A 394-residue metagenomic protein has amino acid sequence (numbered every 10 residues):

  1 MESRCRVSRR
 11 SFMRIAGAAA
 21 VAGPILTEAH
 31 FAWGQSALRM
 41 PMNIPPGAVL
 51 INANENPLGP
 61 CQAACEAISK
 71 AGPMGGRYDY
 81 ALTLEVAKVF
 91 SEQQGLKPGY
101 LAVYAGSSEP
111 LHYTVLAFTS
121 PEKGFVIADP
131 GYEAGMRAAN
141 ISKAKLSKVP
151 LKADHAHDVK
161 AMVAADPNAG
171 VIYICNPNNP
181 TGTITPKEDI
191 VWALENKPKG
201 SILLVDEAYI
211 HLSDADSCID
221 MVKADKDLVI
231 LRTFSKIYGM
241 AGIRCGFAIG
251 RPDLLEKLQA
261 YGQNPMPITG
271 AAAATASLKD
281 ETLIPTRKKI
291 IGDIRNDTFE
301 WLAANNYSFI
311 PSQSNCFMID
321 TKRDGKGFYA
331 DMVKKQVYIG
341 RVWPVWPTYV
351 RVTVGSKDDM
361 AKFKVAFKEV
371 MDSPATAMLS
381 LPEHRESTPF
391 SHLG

Functional and structural regions predicted by a protein language model:
M1-A20: N-terminal secretory signal peptides and thylakoid transit peptides that target proteins across membranes
G17-R77, E92, N168: N-terminal "arm"/small-domain region of PLP-dependent enzymes with the aminotransferase-like
C61, D227-A303, Y307-I310: PLP-dependent aminotransferase class I/II
G75, E85-G124, S142: Phosphate-binding glycine-rich loop
A117-I174: PLP-dependent aminotransferase-like
L151, G292, L302-K335, F390: Conserved PLP-binding catalytic core of the aspartate aminotransferase-like
V159-N168, P180-L203, E207-I237: Active-site pre-lysine segment of PLP-dependent enzymes
D331-K335, W343-G394: PLP-dependent enzyme catalytic core of the Aspartate aminotransferase-like
